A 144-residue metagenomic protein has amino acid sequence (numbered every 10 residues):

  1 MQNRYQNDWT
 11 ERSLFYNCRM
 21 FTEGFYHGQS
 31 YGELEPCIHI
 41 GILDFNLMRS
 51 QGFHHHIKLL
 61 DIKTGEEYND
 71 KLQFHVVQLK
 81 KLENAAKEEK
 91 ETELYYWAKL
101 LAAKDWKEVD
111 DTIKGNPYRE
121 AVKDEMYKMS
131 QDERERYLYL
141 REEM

Functional and structural regions predicted by a protein language model:
Q2-M144: Elongated, amphipathic alpha-helical interaction scaffolds
